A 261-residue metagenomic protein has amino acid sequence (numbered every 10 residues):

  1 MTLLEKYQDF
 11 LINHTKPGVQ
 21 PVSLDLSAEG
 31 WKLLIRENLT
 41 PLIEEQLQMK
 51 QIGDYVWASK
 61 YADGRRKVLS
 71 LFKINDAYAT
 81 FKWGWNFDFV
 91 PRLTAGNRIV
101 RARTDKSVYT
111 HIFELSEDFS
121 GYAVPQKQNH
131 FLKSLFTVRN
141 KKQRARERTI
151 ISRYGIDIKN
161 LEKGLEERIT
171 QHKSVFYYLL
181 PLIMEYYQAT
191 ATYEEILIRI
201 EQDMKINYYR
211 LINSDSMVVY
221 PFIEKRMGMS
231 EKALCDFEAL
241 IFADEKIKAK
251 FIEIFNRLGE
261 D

Functional and structural regions predicted by a protein language model:
T2-N38, K50-Q51, V56-D261: Intrinsically disordered, low-complexity regulatory regions enriched in serine/threonine/proline and acidic residues
Q46-Q48: A SAM-dependent methyltransferase catalytic signature shared across enzymes that methylate proteins
